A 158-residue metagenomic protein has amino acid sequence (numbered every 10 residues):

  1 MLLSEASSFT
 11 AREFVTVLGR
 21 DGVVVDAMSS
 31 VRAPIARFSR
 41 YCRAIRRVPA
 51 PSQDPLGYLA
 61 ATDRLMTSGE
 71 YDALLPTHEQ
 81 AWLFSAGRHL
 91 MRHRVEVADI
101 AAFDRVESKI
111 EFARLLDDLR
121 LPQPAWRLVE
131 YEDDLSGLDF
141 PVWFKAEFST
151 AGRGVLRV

Functional and structural regions predicted by a protein language model:
M1-D99: ATP-binding N-terminal substructure of ATP-dependent carboxylate-amine bond-forming enzymes
F103-V158: Active-site nucleotide/adenylate-binding loops and adjacent lid/helix of ATP-dependent enzymes
